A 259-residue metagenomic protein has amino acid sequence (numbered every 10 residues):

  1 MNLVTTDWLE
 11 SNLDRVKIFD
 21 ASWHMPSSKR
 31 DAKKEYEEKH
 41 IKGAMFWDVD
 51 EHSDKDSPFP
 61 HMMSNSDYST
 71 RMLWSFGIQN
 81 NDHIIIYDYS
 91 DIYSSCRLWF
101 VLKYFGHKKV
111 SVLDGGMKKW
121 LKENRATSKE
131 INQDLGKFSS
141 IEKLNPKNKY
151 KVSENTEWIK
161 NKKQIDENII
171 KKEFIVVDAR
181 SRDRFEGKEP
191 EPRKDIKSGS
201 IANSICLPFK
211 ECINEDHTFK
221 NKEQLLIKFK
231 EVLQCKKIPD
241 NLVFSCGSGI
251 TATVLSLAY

Functional and structural regions predicted by a protein language model:
M1-Y259: Cytosolic catalytic domains that perform sulfur/thiol-centered chemistry
